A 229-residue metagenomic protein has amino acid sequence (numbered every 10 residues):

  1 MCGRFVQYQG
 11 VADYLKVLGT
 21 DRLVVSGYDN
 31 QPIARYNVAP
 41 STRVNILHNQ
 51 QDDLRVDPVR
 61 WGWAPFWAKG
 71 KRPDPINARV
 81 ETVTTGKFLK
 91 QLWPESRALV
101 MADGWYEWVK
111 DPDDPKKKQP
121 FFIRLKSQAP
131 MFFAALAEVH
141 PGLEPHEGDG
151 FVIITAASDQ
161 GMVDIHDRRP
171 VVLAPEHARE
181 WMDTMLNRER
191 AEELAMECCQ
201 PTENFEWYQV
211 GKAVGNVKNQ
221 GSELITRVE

Functional and structural regions predicted by a protein language model:
M1-E229: Short linear sequence motif anchored by a di-proline
